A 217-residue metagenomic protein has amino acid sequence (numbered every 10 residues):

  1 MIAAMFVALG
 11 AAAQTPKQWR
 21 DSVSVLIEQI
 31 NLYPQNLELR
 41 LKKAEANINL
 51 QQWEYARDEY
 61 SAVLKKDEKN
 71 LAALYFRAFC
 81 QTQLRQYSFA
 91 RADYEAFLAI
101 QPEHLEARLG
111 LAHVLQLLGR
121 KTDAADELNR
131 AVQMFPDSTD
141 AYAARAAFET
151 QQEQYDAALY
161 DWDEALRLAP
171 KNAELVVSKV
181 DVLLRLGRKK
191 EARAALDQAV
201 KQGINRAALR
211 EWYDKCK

Functional and structural regions predicted by a protein language model:
M1-A8: Bacterial N-terminal signal peptides
G10-E54, D58: N-terminal leader/linker segments that initiate helical-solenoid repeat arrays
P16-V25, Q51-A62, Q83-A96, L118-R130 (+2 more regions): Structural signature of tandem alpha-helical TPR/SEL1-like repeats, specifically the intra-repeat loop/turn
K17-S22, D181, R185-K217: Terminal, low-structured helical/coil segments at or just beyond the last alpha-helical repeat
L37-E38, L71-A72, L105-E106, T139-D140 (+2 more regions): Helix-start (N-cap) detector for alpha-helical repeat units in TPR-like alpha-solenoids, especially tetratricopeptide
I48, Y75-T82, Q116, A143 (+2 more regions): Position-specific recognition of the canonical hydrophobic site in helix A of tetratricopeptide repeat
